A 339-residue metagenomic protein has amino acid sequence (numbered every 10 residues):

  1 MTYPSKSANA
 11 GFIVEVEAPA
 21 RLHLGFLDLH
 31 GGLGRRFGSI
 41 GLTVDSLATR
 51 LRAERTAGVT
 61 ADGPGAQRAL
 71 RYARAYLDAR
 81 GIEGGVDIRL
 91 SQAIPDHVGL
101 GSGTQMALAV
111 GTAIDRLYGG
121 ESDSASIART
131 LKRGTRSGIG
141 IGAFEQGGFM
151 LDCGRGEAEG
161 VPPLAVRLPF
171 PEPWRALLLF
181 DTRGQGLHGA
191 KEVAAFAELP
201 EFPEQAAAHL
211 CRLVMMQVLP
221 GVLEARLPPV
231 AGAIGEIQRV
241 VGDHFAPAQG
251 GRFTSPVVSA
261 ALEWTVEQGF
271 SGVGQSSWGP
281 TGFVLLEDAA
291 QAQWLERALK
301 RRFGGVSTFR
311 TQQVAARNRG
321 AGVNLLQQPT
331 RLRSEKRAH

Functional and structural regions predicted by a protein language model:
M1-L100, T112-S124, T135, A316-R319 (+1 more regions): ATP-binding N-lobe of GHMP and related small-molecule kinases
T2-E17, G25, G31-R35, S39 (+2 more regions): ATP-dependent small-molecule kinase catalytic core of the GHMP/sugar-kinase superfamily and closely related
G274: Short loop-beta-helix segment that forms the pyridoxal 5′-phosphate
